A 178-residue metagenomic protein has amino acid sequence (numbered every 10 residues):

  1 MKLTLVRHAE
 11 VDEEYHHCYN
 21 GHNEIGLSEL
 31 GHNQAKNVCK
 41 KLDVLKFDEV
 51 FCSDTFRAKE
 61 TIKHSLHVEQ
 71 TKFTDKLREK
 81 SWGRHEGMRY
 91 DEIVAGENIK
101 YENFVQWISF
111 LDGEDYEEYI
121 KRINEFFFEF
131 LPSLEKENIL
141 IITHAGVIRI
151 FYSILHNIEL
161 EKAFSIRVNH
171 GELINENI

Functional and structural regions predicted by a protein language model:
L3, E10-E69: Active-site-proximal alpha-helix that buttresses catalytic centers in soluble enzyme cores
L3, E137-A145: Generic beta-sheet signal
D43-K46, F130-E137: Glycine-rich phosphate-binding loop signature in dinucleotide/nucleotide-binding domains
C52-S53, K121, I142-T143: Short beta-strand scaffold positions
S65-R122: Phosphate-handling substructures
I120, N124-F130: Helix-loop module immediately N-terminal to the HCX5R catalytic loop in PTP-like cysteine phosphatase domains
A145-R149, E172: GST superfamily/GST-like fold recognition
H156-I178: Domain-level recognition of soluble alpha/beta enzyme cores, biased toward histidine phosphatases/phosphomutases
